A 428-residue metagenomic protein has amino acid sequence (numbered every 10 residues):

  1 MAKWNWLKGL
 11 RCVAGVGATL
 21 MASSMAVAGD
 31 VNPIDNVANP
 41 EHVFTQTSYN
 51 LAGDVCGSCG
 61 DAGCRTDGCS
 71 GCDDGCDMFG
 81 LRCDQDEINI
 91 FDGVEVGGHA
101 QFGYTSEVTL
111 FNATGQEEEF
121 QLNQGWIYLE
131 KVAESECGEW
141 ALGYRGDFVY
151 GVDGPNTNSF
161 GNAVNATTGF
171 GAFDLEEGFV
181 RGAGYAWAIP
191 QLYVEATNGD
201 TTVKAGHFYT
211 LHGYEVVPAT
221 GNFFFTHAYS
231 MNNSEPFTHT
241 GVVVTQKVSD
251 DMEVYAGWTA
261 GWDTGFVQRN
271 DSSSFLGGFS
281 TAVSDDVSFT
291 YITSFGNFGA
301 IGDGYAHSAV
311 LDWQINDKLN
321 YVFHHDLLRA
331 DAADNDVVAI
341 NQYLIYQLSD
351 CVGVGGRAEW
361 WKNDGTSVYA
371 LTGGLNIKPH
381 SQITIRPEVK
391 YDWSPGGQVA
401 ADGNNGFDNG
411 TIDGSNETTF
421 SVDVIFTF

Functional and structural regions predicted by a protein language model:
M1-V16: Bacterial Sec-dependent N-terminal signal peptides
G29-V203, V244-Q246, D312, I345 (+4 more regions): Beta-barrel outer-membrane channel/assembly domains of diderm bacteria
D92, Q116-G125, Y185-P190, P236-T240 (+5 more regions): Residues that define the transmembrane beta-barrel architecture of outer-membrane proteins
V94, S135-G138, D200-V203, D251-A256 (+4 more regions): Repeated loop/turn-to-beta-strand initiation elements of outer-membrane beta-barrel proteins
Q101-T105, D147-G151, F208-T210, G257-G261 (+8 more regions): Outer-membrane beta-barrel pore domains and translocons
Y104-L110, S135, V152-N158, L211-E215 (+7 more regions): Gram-negative outer-membrane beta-barrel proteins
E107-E117, P155-Y193, T197-S280, T290-F295: Surface-exposed coil loops of outer-membrane beta-barrel proteins
D251-E253, N270-G365, Y369-A370: Detector for outer-membrane/organellar transmembrane beta-barrel domains, recognizing the amphipathic beta-strand
